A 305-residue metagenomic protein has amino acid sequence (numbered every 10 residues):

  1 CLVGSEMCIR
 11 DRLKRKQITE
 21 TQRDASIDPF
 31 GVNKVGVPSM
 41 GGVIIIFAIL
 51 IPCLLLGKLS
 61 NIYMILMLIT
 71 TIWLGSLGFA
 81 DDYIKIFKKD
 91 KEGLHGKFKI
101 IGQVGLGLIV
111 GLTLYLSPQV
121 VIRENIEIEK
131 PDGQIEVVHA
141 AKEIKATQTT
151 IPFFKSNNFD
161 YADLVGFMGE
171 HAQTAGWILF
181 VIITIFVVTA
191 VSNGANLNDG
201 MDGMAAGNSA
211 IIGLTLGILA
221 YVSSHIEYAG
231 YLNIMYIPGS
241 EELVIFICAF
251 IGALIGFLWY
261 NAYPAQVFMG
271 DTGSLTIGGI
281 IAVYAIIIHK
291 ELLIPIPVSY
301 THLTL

Functional and structural regions predicted by a protein language model:
S5-E6, R10-R12, K16-Q17, I45-S76 (+3 more regions): Alpha-helical transmembrane segments
R12-N33, Y83-K91: Cytosolic, membrane-interface loops and tails of multi-pass inner-membrane proteins
V32-P38, A172-W177, Y263-G270: Short, amphipathic, aromatic/basic-enriched membrane-interface segments that mark the entry/exit of transmembrane
V35-I45, K99-Q103: Select subsegments of transmembrane alpha-helices in polytopic membrane proteins, especially boundary-proximal
S60-L68, F87-G102: Membrane-interfacial loop-to-helix junctions in multi-pass inner-membrane proteins
G78-K85, V191: C-terminal ends of transmembrane alpha-helices and the immediately adjacent extracellular/lumenal or cytosolic loop
V138-M168: Extracytosolic (periplasmic/ER-lumenal) interhelical loops and adjacent juxtamembrane/interface segments of multi-pass
S156-F186, S192: Individual transmembrane alpha-helix segments
